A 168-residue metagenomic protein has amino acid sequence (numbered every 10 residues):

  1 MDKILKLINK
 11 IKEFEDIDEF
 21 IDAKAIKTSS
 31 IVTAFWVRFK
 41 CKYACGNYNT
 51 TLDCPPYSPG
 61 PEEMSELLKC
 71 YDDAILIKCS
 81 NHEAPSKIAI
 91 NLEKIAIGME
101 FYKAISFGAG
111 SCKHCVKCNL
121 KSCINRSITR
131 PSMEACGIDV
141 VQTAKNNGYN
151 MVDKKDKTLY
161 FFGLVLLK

Functional and structural regions predicted by a protein language model:
D2-K24: TRNA-binding/sensing appendages of the translation machinery
L5, D22-T51, P55-K168: Catalytic cores of enzyme domains
